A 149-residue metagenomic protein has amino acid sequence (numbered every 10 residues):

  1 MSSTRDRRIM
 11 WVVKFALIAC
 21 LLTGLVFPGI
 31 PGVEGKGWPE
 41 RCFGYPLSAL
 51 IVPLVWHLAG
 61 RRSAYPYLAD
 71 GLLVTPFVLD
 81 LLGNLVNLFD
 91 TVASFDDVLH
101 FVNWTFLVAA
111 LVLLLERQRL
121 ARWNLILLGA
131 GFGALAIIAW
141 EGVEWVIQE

Functional and structural regions predicted by a protein language model:
M1-E149: Bulky hydrophobic segments
